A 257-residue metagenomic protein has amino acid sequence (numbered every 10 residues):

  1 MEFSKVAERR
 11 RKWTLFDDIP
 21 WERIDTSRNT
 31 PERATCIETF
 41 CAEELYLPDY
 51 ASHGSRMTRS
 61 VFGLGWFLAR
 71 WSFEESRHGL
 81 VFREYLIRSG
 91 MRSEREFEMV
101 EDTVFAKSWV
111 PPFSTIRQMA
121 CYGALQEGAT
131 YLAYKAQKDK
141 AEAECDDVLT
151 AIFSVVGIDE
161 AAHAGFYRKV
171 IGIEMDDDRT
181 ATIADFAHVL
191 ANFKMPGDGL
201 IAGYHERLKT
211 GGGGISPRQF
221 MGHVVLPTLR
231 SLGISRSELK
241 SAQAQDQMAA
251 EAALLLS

Functional and structural regions predicted by a protein language model:
M1-S257: Non-heme di-metal
